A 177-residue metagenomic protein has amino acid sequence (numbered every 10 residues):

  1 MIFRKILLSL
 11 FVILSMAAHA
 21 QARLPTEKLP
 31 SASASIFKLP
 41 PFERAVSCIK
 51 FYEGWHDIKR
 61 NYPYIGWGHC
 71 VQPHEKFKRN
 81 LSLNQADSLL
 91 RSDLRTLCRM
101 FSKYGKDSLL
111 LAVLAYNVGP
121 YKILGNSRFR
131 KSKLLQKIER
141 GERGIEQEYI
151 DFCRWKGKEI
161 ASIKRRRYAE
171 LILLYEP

Functional and structural regions predicted by a protein language model:
R4-S9: Sec-dependent signal peptide recognition, specifically the positively charged N-region followed immediately by
F11-A20: Hydrophobic h-region of N-terminal signal peptides that target proteins for export in Gram-negative bacteria
M16, L111, E170: A residue-level signal for conserved active-site and pocket-lining positions in enzyme catalytic cores
Q21-H56, H69-H74, L81-M100, K122-P177: Long, amphipathic alpha-helical surface segments
H56-N61, F101-L110, E148: Surface-exposed patches in mature extracellular/periplasmic domains of secreted proteins
N61-I65, H69: Early exported N-terminus immediately downstream of N-terminal targeting peptides
S108-K122: Short N-proximal segments of mature Sec-exported proteins
